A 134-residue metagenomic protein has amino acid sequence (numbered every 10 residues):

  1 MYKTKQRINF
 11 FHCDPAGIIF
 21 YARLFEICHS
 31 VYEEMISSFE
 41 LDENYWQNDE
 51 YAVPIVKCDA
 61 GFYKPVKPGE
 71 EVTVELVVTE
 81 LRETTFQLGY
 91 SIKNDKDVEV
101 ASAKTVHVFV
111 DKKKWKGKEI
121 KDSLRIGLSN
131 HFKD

Functional and structural regions predicted by a protein language model:
M1-I55, D111-D134: Hot-dog-fold acyl-thioester-processing enzymes
Y2, K67-P68, T79-D134: HotDog/MaoC-like acyl-thioester-processing domains
Q6-I8, A60, L76, Y90 (+1 more regions): Preference for bulky hydrophobic residues occupying beta-strand positions in well-ordered beta-sheet regions
M35-T73, V77-F86, V100: Hydrophobic beta-strand-centered segment that forms part of the acyl-chain substrate-binding groove
